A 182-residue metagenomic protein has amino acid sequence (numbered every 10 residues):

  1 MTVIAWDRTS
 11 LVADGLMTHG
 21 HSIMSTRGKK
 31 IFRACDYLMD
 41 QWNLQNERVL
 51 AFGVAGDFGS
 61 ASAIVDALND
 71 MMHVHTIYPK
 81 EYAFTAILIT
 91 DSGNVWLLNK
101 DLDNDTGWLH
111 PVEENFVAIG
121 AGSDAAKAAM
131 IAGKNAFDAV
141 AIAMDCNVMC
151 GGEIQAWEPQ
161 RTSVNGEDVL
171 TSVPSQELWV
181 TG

Functional and structural regions predicted by a protein language model:
M1-T85, I89-G93, K100-L102, T106-D138 (+2 more regions): Conserved short S/T/G-enriched processing/targeting/catalytic segments and their helical context
E114, I142-V180: C-terminal binding/interaction regions
